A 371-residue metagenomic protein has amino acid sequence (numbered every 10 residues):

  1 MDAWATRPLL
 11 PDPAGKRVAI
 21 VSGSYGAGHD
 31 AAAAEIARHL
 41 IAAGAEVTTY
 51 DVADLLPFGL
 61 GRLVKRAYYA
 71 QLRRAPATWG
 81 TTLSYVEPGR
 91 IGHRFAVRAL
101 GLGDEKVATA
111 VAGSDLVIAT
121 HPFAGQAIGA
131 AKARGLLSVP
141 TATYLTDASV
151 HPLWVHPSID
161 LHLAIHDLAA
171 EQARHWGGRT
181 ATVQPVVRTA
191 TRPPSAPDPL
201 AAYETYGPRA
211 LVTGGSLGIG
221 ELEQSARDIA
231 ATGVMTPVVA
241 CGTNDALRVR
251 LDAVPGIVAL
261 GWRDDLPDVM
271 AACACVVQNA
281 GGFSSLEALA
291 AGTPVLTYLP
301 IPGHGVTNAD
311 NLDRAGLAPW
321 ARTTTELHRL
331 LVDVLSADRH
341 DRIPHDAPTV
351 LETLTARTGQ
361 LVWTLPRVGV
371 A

Functional and structural regions predicted by a protein language model:
M1-D54: N-terminal subdomain of nucleotide-sugar transferases
A32, P88-Q172, T182: Active-site and donor-binding regions of nucleotide-sugar-utilizing enzymes
E35-A108: Conserved N-terminal ligand/cofactor-binding loop architecture of enzyme catalytic domains
L161-R209, G214-S216, C241-A246: A nucleotide-sugar donor-handling region in carbohydrate enzymes
Y203-A272: Donor-nucleotide binding loops and adjacent catalytic segments primarily of GT-B fold Leloir glycosyltransferases
A271-N279: Acidic donor-binding loop of glycosyltransferase active sites
S285, L289-L330: Catalytic binding pocket for nucleotide-activated donors in carbohydrate/polymer assembly enzymes
A337, P344-A371: C-terminal alpha-helical cap of glycosyltransferases
